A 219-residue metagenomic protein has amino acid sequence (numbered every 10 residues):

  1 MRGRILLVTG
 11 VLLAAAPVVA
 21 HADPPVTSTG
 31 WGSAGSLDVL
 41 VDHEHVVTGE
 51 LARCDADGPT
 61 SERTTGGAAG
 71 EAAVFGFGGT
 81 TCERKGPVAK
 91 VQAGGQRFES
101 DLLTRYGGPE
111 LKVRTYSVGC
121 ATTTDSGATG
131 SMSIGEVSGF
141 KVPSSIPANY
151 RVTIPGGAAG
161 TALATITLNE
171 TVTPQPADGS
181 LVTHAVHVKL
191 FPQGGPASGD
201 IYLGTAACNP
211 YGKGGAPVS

Functional and structural regions predicted by a protein language model:
M1-A22: Secretory targeting and sorting signals
H21-S219: Extended, solvent-exposed, non-transmembrane regions
